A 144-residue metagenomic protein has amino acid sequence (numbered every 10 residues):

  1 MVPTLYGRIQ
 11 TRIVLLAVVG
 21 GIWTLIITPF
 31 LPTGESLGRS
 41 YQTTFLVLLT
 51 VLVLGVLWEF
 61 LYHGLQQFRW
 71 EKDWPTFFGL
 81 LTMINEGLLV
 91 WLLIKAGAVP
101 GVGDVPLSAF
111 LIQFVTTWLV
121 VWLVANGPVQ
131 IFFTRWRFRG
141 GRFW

Functional and structural regions predicted by a protein language model:
M1-W144: Aromatic-rich, lipid-facing transmembrane alpha helices and their immediate juxtamembrane interface loops in integral
